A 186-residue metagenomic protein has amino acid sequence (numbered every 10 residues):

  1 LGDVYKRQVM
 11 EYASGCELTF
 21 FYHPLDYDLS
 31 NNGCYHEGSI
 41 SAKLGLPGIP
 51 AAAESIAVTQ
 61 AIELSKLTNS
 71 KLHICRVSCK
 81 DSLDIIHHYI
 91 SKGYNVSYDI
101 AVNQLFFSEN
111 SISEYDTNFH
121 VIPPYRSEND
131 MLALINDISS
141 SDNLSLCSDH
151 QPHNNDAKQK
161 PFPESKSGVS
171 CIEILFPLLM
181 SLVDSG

Functional and structural regions predicted by a protein language model:
L1-Y5: Short, small-residue-biased leader/transition segments that mark boundaries at the very start of proteins
R7-Q60, L67, K71, D81: Buried, small/hydrophobic-residue-enriched core segments of structured protein domains
V9, A61, I85-I86, L179: Aromatic/hydrophobic pocket-lining residues that form π-stacking "cages" and hydrophobic walls in ligand
C16-L18, N69-K71, K92-V96, D142-L144: Short, well-ordered coil/turn segments that N-cap beta-strands
F20-Y22, I74, V96-I100, L146-S148: Hydrophobic faces of well-ordered beta-strands that scaffold small-molecule active sites in alpha/beta enzyme cores
Y27-A42, I56-A57, S82-S91, Q104-D116 (+1 more regions): Histidine/acidic-residue-rich catalytic or RNA/ligand-binding cores of hydrolases and nuclease-related proteins
A42-N69, S139-S145, Q151-G186: His/Asp/Glu-enriched, well-ordered alpha-helical/loop segment that forms or immediately abuts the divalent-metal
Q60, K71, I112-S113, T117-N143: A conserved active-site cap/scaffold subdomain adjacent to cofactor or substrate pockets
